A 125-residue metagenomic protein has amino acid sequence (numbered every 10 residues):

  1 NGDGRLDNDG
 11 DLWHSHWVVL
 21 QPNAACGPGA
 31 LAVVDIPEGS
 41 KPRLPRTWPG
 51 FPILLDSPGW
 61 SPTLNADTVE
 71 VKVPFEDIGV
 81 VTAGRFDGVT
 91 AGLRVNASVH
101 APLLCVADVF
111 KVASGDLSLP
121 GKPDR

Functional and structural regions predicted by a protein language model:
N1-F51: Extracellular/luminal beta-rich ligand-recognition and adhesion surfaces characterized by aromatic-Gly/Pro-enriched
D9-D11, T63-D67, A83-D87: Solvent-exposed loop and beta-edge segments used for protein-protein assembly and interaction
V19, F75-D77: A mature extracytoplasmic/lumenal domain signature
A24, D77-I78: Solvent-exposed loop/turn segments at secondary-structure junctions within structured extracellular/periplasmic domains
D56-P62: Beta-strand-rich interaction surfaces with strong enrichment in secreted/lumenal proteins
D67-F75: Short, well-ordered beta-strand segments enriched in hydrophobic/aromatic residues
T82-R125: Acidic/polar low-complexity flexible segments
